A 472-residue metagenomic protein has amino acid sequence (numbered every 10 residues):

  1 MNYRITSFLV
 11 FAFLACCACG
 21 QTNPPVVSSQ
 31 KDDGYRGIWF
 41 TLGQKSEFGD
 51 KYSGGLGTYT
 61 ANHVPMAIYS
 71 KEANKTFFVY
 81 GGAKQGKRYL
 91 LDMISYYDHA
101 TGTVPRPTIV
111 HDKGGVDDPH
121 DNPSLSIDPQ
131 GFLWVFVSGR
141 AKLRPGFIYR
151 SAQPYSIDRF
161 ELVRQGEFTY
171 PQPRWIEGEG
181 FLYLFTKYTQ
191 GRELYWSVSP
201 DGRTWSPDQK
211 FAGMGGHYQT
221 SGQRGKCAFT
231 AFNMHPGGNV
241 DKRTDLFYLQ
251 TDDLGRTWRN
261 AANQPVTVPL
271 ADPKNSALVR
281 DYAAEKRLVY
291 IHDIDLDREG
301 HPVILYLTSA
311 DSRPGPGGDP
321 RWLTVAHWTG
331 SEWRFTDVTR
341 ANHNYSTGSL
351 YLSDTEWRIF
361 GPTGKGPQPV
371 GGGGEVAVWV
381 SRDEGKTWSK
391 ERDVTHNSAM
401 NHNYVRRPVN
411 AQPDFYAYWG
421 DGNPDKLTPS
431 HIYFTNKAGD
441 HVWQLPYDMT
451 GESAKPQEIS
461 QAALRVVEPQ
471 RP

Functional and structural regions predicted by a protein language model:
M1-I5: Positively charged n-region of N-terminal signal peptides that target proteins for export
S7-C17: Bacterial N-terminal signal peptides
A18-T22: Boundary at the C-terminal end of the N-terminal hydrophobic targeting segment
N23-P472: Extracellular, repeat-based ectodomains that mediate carbohydrate processing or recognition
